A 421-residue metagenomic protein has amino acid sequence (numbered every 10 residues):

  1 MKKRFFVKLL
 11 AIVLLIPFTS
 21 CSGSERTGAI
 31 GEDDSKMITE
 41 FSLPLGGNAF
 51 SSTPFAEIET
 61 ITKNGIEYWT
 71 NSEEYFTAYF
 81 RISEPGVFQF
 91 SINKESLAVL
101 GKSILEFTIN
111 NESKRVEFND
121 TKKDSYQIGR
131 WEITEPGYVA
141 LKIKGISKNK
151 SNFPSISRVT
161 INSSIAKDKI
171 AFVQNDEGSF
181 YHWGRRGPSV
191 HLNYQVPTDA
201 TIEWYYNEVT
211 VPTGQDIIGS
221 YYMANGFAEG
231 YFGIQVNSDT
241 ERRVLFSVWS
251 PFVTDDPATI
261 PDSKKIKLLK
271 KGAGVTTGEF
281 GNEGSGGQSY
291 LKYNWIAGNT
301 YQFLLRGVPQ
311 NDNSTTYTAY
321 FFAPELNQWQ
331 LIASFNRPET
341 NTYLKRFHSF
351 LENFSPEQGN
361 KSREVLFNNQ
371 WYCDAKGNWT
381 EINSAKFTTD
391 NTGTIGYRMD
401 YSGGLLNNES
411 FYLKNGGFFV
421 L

Functional and structural regions predicted by a protein language model:
K2-L9: Bacterial N-terminal signal peptides that target proteins for export
L9-L10, L45: Prokaryotic Sec-type signal peptides and long signal-anchor helices with extended Leu/Ile/Val-rich h-regions
L10-I16: Hydrophobic helical h-region of N-terminal Sec-dependent signal peptides in bacterial secretory/periplasmic proteins
F18-S20: C-terminal motif of bacterial Sec signal peptides marking the signal peptidase cleavage site
S22-S24: Bacterial signal peptide processing site
T27-N294, Q302-L421: Extracytoplasmic
